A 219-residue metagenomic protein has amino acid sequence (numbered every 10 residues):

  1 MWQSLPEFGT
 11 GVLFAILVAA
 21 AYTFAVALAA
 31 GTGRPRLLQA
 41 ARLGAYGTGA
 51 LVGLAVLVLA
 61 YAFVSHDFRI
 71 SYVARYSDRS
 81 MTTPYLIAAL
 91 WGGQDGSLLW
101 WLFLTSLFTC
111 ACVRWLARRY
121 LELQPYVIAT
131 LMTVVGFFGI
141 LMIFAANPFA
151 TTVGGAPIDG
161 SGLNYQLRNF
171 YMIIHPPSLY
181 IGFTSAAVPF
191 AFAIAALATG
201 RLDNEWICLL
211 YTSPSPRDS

Functional and structural regions predicted by a protein language model:
W2-T10, D78-S97, S161-Y180: Short aromatic-rich membrane-water interface segments that cap or initiate transmembrane helices in multi-pass membrane
L17-G31, G49-V56, T82, L102-L116 (+1 more regions): Central hydrophobic cores of alpha-helical transmembrane segments in multi-pass inner-membrane proteins across all
G33-A40, W115-P125, T199-L210: Membrane-interface helix-boundary motifs at transmembrane edges
L38-A50, E122-T133: Alpha-helical transmembrane segments and their helix-start/interface "positive-inside/aromatic belt" motifs in integral
G49-A62, L131-I143: Hydrophobic alpha-helical membrane-insertion segments
V58-Y72, L99-L102, S106, A146: Transmembrane-helix bundle segments that line or gate the permeation/cavity pathway in multi-pass membrane proteins
L123-G155, A187, A191-A198, L209-L210: Carboxylate/His-rich catalytic cores and anion/metal-binding grooves
Y211-D218: Conserved small/polar residues in nucleotide/adenosyl-binding loops
